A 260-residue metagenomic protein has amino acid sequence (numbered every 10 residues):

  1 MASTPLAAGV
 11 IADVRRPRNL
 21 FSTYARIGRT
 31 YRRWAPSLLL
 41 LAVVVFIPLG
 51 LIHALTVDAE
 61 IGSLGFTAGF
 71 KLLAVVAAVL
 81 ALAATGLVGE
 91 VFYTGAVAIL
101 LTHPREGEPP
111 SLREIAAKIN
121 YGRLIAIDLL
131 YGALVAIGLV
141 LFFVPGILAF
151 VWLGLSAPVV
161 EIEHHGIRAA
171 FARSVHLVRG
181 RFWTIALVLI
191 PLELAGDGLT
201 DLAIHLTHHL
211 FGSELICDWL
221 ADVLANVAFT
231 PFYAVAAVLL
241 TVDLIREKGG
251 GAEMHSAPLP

Functional and structural regions predicted by a protein language model:
A2-V14, R26, P48, E60-F66 (+5 more regions): Juxtamembrane transition segments at transmembrane-helix termini in multipass membrane proteins
D13, P17-F21, A74, A78 (+8 more regions): Solvent-exposed, acidic/flexible segments
R18-I47, E114-I137, V151-D201: Interfacial aromatic "cap" segments that immediately flank transmembrane helices in multipass membrane proteins
F46-D58: Alpha-helical transmembrane segments of multi-pass membrane proteins
S63-G86, L220, L224-A225: Membrane-embedded or membrane-proximal helical elements that form or frame transporter/channel pores
V79, A83, E90, T94 (+2 more regions): A conserved helix-loop-strand patch within extracytoplasmic ligand-binding domains of the periplasmic binding
L87, F143, E163-H164: Short helix-coil transition sites and intra-membrane helix breaks within transmembrane domains of multi-pass
A136-I147: Short hydrophobic membrane-inserting alpha-helices and related fusion/pore-forming segments
